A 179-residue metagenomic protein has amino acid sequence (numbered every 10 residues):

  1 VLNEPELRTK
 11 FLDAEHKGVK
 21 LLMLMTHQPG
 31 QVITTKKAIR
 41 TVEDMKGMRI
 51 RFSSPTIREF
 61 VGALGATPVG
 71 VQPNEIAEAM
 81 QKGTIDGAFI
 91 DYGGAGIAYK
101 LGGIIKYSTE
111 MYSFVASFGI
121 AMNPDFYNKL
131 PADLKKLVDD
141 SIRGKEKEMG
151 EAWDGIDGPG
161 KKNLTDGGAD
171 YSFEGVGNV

Functional and structural regions predicted by a protein language model:
V1, L7-V179: N-terminal secretory/targeting leader peptides
